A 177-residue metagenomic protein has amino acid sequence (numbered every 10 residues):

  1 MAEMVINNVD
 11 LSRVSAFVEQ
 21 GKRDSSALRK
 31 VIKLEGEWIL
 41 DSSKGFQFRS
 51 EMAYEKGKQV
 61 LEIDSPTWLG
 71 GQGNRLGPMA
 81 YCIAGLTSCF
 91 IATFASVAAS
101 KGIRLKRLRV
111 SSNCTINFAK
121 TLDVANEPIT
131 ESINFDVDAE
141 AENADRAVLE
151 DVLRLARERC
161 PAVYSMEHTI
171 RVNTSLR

Functional and structural regions predicted by a protein language model:
M1-A84, S96-R177: Extended beta-strand/beta-hairpin segments
I83, C89-I91: Compact, glycine-rich, soluble single-domain proteins
